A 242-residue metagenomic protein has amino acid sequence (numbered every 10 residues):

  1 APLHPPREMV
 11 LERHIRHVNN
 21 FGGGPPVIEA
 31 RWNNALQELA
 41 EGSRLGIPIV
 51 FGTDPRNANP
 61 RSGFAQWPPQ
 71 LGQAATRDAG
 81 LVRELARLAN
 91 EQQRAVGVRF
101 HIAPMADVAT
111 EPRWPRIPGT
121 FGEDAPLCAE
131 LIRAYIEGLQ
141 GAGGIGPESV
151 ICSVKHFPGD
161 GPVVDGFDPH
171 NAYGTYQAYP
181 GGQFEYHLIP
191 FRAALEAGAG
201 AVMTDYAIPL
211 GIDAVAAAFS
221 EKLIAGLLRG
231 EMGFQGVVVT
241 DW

Functional and structural regions predicted by a protein language model:
A1-W242: Glycoside hydrolase catalytic-domain context in secreted enzymes
